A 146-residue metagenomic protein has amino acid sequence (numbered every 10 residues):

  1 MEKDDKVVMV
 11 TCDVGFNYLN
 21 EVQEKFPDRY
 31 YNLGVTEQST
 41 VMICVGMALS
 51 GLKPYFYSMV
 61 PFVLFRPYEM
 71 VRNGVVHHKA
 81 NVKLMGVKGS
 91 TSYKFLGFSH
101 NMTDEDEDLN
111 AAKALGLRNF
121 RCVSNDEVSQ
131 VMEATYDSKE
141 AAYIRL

Functional and structural regions predicted by a protein language model:
M1-R145: Thiamine diphosphate
